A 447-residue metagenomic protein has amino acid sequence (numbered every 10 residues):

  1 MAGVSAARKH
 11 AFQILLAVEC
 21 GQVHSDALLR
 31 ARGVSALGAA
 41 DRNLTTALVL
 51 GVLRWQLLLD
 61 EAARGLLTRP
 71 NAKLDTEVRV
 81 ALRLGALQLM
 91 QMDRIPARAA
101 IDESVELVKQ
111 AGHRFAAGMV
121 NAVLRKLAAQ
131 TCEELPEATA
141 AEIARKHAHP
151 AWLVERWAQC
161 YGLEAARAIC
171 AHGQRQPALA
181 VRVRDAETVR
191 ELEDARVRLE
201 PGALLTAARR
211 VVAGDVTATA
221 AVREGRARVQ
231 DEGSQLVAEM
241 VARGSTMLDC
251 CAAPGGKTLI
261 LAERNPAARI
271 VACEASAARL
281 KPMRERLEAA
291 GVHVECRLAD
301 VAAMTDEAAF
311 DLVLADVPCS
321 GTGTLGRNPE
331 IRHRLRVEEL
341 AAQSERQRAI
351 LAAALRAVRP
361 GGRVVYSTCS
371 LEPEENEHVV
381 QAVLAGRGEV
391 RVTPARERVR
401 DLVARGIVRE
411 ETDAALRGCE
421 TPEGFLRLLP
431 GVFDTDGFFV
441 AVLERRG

Functional and structural regions predicted by a protein language model:
M1-G447: S-adenosylmethionine
